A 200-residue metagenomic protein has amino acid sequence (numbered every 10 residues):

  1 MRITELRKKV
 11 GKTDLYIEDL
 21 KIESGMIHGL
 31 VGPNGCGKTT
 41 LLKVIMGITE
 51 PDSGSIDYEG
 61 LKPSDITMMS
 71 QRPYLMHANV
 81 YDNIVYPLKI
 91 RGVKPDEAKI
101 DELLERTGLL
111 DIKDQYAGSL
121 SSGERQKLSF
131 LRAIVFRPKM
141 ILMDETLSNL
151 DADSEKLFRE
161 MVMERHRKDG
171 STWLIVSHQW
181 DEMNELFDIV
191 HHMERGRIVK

Functional and structural regions predicted by a protein language model:
V31-P33: The feature captures the beta-strand-to-loop junction immediately N-terminal to the Walker
M46: Helix-to-loop junction immediately C-terminal to a conserved catalytic motif
D96-I112: Conserved ABC ATPase "signature" region
Y116-L120: Conserved ABC ATPase signature
F130: Hydrophobic anchor residue at the start of the ABC signature
I141-D144: Catalytic Walker B motif of ABC-type/P-loop ATPase nucleotide-binding domains
V176-H178: H-loop/switch region of ABC-family ATPase nucleotide-binding domains
